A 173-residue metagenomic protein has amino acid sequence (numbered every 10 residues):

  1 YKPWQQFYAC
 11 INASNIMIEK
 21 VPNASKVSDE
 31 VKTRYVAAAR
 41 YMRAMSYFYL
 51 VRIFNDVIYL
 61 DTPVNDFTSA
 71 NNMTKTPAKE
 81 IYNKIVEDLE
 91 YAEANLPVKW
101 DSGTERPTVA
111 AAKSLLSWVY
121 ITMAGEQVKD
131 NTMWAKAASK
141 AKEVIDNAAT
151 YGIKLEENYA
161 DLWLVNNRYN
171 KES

Functional and structural regions predicted by a protein language model:
Y1-F54, A70-N83, L89-T104: Conserved, well-structured interaction surfaces
S14, L60-T62, A112: Short hydrophobic/aromatic-rich motifs at helix boundaries and adjacent loops
N23-E30, Y59, V128-N131: Short coil/turn and helix-start
F54-L60: Short, flexible active-site-proximal loops enriched in glycine and acidic residues
V57, Y82, L89-N95, R106-S173: An aromatic- and glycine-enriched ligand-binding surface/loop that stacks and positions planar moieties
T62-S69: Short linear capping/connector segments at secondary-structure termini
